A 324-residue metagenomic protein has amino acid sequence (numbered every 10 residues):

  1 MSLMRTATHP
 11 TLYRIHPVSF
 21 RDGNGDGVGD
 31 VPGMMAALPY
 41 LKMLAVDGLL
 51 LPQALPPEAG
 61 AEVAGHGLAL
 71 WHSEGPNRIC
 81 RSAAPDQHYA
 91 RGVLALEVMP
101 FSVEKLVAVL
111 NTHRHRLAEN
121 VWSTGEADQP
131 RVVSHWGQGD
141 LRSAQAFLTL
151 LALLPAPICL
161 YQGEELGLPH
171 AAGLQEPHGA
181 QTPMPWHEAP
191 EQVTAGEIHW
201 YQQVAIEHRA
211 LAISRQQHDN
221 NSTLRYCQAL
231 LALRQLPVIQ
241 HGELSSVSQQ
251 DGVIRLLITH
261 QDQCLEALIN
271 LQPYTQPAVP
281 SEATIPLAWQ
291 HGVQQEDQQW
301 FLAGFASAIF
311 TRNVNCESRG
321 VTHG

Functional and structural regions predicted by a protein language model:
M1-S73, S82, P177-H178, M184 (+2 more regions): N-terminal structural segment of carbohydrate-active enzymes
A7-T8, Q138-L265, P273-Y274: Loop/helix patches that line or flank the sugar-binding groove of alpha-linked glycan CAZymes
V18-F20, L55-P57, P76-R78, D128-P130 (+7 more regions): Short, solvent-exposed loop/turn segments at secondary-structure junctions
G23-M35, W136-G139, T194-Y201, Q295-A303: Short, polar loop/linker segments at the starts of domains and inter-domain junctions
W71-E188: Conserved alpha/beta catalytic core and glycan-binding cleft of carbohydrate-active enzymes
L265, Y274-V293: Beta-strand-rich binding/interaction modules
E266-L271, Q295, H323: Structural signature of nuclease core domains in nucleic-acid processing machines
E296-G324: C-terminal beta-strand-rich structural cap/linker in extracellular carbohydrate-active enzymes
